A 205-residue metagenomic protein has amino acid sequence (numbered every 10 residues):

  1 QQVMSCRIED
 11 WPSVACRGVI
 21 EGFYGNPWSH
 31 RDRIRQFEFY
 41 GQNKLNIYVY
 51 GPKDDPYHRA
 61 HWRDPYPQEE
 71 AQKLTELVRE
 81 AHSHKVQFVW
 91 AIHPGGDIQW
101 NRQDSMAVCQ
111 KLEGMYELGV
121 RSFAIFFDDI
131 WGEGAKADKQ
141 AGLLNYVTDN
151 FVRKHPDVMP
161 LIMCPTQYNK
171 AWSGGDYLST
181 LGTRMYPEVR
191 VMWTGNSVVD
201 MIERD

Functional and structural regions predicted by a protein language model:
Q1-K111, E117-R121: Feature activates predominantly on carbohydrate-active enzymes
F23, A60, D64, K111 (+1 more regions): Catalytic-core regions of glycoside hydrolase
Y50-G51, A91, F126-D128, C164 (+1 more regions): Generic beta-strand/beta-sheet core signal
G114-F123, Q140-L144: Hydrophobic, small-residue-rich alpha-helical packing segments that form membrane-like cores
